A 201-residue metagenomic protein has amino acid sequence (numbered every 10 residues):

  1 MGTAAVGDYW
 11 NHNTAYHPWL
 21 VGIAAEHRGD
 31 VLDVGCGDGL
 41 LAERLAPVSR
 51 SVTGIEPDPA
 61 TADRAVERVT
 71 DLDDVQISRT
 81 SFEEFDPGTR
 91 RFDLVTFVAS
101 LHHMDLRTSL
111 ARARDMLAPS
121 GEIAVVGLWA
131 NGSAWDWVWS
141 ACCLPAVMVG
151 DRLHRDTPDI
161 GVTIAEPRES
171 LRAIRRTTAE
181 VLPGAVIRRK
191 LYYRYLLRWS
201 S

Functional and structural regions predicted by a protein language model:
N11-G29: Conserved alpha-helix/loop element of class I SAM-dependent methyltransferases that forms part of the SAM/SAH-binding
G29-G37: Conserved class I S-adenosyl-L-methionine
D38-L40, R44-E84: Class I SAM-dependent methyltransferase SAM/SAH-binding core
T96: A conserved beta-strand element that flanks and buttresses the S-adenosyl-L-methionine
M104-A113: A short, conserved alpha-helix within the catalytic core of class I
S120-G127: Conserved beta-strand signature within the Rossmann-like core of class I S-adenosyl-L-methionine
W129-T177: C-terminal alpha-helical "lid/dimerization" subdomain adjacent to the S-adenosyl-L-methionine
I164-S201: Conserved Class I S-adenosyl-L-methionine
